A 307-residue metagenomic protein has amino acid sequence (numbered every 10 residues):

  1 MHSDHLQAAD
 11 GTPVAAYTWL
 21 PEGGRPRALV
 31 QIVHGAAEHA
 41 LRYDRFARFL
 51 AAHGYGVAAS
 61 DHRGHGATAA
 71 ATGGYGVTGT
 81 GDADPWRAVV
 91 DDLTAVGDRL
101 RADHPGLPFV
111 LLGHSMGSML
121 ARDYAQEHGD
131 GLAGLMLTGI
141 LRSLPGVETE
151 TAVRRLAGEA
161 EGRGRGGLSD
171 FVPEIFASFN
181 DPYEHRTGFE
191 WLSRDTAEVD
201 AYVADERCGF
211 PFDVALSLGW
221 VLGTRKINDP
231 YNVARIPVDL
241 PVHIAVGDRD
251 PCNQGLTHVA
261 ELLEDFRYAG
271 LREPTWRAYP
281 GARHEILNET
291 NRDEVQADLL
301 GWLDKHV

Functional and structural regions predicted by a protein language model:
M1-G23: N-terminal cap/lid segment of alpha/beta-hydrolase-fold proteins
R27-E38, S115-M116, D248-R249: Active-site glycine-rich loops that stabilize anionic/oxyanionic intermediates across multiple enzyme folds
A47-G76: Conserved alpha/beta-hydrolase
T80-R101: Alpha/beta-hydrolase active-site loop
H104-S115: Alpha/beta-hydrolase fold nucleophile elbow
A121-R207: Alpha/beta-hydrolase-fold enzymes
I244-V246: Short beta-strand/loop motif that positions the catalytic acidic residue of the alpha/beta-hydrolase fold
R267-V307: Catalytic active-site module of serine/aspartate enzymes centered on a nucleophile-bearing elbow/loop
